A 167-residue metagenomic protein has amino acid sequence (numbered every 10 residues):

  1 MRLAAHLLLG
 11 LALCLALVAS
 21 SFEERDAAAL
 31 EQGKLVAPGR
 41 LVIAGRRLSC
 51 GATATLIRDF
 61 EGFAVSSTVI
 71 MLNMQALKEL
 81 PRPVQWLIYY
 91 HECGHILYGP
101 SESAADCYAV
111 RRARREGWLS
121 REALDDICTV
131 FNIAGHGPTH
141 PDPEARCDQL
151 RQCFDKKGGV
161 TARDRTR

Functional and structural regions predicted by a protein language model:
M1-A5: Positively charged n-region of N-terminal signal peptides that target proteins for export
H6-A16: Bacterial N-terminal signal peptides
S21-S66: Auxiliary, metal-adjacent structural segments of Zn-dependent hydrolase domains
T53-R82, C93-I96: Active-site scaffold of zinc-dependent metalloenzymes
E79-V84, G99-S103, P141-E144: Soluble non-cytosolic domains of exported or imported proteins
L87-I96, D106: Active-site recognition of the HExxH zinc-binding catalytic motif
P100-E116: An active-site-proximal "capping" alpha-helix that borders the catalytic cofactor pocket
W118-R167: Long, well-structured alpha-helical subdomains associated with metal-dependent extracellular/ecto-lumenal hydrolases
